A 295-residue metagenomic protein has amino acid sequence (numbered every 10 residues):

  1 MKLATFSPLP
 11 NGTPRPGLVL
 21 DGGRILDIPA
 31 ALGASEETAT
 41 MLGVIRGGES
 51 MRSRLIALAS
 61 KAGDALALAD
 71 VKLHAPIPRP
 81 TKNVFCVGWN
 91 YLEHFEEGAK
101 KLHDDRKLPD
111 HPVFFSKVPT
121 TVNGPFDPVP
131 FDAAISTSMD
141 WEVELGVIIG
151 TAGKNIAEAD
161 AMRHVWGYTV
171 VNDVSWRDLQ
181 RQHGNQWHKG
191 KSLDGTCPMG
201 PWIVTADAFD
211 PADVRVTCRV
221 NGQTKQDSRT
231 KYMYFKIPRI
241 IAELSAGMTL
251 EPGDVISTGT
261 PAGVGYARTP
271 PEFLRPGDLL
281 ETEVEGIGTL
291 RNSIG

Functional and structural regions predicted by a protein language model:
M1-L108, P112, E281: N-terminal non-catalytic cap/leader segment that marks the start of a structured domain
A4-F6, H74-P76, L102-D105, P130-M139 (+3 more regions): A generic local secondary-structure boundary/capping motif
S7, C86-V87, S116, D140-G150 (+2 more regions): Short beta-strand segments
P10, V19-R24, I149-T151, V220-G222 (+1 more regions): Short acidic-glycine loop/turn motifs at beta-strand connectors
P14, R52-I56, L66, K72 (+4 more regions): Catalytic-pocket segment enriched in acidic/His residues
L18, H103-N123, W141, R275-E285: Structural signature of FAD isoalloxazine-binding scaffolds in flavoprotein oxidoreductases
N123-W166, V171-S175: Non-heme Fe(II) oxygenase catalytic core, chiefly the N-lobe of the double-stranded beta-helix
